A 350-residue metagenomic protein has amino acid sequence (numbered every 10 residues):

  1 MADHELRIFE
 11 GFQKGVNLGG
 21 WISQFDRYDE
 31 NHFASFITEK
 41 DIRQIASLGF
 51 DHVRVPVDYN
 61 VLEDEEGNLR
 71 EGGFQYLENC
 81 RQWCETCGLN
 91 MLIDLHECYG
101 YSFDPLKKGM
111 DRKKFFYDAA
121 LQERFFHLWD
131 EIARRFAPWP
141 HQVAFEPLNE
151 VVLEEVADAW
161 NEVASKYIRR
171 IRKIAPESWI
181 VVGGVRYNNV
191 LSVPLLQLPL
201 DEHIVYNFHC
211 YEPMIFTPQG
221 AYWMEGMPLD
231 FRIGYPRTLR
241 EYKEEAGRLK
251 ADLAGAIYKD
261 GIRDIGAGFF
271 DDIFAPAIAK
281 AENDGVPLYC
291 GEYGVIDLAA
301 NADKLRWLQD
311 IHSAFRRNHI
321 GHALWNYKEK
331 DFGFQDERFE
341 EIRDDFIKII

Functional and structural regions predicted by a protein language model:
A2-L6, F12, K114-I265, D271-I296 (+1 more regions): Active-site region of glycoside hydrolase catalytic domains
A2-W179, G184-S192, H203, D331 (+1 more regions): Active-site mouth of glycoside hydrolases
R27, F216-G220, N326, F334-Q335: Short conserved micro-motifs at the rims of enzyme active sites and ligand-binding pockets
H32-F33, Y222-E225, D303: Short, surface-exposed loop/helix-turn segments at secondary-structure junctions that function as lids/hinges flanking
T38, I273-F274, W307: Amphipathic coiled-coil/heptad-repeat helices and related helical stalk/stem segments that mediate oligomerization
G72, G109-R112, Q197-L200, W223-E225 (+2 more regions): Short, hinge-like loop/turn segments at secondary-structure boundaries
A299-I350: Aromatic-rich peripheral "rim/lid" segments of glycoside hydrolase catalytic domains that contact and position glycan
